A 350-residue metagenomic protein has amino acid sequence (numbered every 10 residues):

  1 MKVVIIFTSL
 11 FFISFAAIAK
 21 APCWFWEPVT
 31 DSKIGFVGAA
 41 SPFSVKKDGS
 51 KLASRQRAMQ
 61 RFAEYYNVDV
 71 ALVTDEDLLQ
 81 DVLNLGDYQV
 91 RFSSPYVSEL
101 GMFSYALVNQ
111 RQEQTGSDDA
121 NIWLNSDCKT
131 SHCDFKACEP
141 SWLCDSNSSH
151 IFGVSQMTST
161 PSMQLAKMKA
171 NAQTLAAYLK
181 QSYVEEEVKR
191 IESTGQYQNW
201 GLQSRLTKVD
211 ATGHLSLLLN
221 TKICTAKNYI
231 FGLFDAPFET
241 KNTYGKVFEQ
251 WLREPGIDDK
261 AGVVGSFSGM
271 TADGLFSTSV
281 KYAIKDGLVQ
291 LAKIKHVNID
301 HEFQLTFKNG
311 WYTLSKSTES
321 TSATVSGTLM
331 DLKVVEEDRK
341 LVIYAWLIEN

Functional and structural regions predicted by a protein language model:
M1-V4: Positively charged n-region of N-terminal signal peptides that target proteins for export
I6-S9: Hydrophobic helical h-region of N-terminal Sec-dependent signal peptides in bacterial secretory/periplasmic proteins
I13-A16: N-terminal signal peptide c-region/cleavage motif recognized by signal peptidases
I18-N350: Domain-level marker for long, solvent-exposed, non-transmembrane regions
